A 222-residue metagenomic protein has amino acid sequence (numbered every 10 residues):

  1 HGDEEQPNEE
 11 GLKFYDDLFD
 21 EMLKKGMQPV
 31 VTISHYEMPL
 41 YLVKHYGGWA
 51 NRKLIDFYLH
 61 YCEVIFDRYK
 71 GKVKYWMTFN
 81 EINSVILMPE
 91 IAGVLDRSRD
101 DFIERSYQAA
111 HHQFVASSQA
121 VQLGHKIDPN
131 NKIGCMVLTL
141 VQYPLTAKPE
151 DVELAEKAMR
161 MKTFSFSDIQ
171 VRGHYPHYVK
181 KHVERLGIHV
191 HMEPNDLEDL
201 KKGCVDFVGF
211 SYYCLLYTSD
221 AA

Functional and structural regions predicted by a protein language model:
G2-D3, D16-S219: Active-site region of glycoside hydrolase catalytic domains
